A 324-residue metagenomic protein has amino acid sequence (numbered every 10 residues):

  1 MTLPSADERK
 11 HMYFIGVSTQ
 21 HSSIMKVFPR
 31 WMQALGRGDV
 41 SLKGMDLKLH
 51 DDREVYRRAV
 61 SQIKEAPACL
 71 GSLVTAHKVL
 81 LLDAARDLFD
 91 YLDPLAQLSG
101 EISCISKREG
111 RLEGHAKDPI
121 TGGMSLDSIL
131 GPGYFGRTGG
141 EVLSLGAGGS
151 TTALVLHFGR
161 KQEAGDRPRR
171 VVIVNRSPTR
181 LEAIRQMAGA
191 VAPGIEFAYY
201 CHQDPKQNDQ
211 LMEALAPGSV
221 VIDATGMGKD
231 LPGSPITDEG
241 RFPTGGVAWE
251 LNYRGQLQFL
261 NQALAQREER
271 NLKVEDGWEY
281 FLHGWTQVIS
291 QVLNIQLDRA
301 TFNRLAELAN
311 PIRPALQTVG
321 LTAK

Functional and structural regions predicted by a protein language model:
L3-E8, F135-T138, Q162-D166, E213-A216 (+2 more regions): Short, conserved loop/helix-junction motifs that constitute active-site signature segments in enzyme catalytic cores
L3-P132, G255: Phosphate/diphosphate ligand-binding glycine-rich loop within oxidoreductases
G16-S18, E113-P119, L126, L130-A164 (+1 more regions): Glycine-rich adenosine-cofactor-binding loop
L42, R169-V172, G246: Short beta-strand element of Class I
K64, R180, Y200-I236: Rossmann-like NAD(P)-binding element
P94, S103-K107, T225-R304: Rossmann-fold NAD(P)-binding glycine/threonine-rich loop
E163-G194, Y200-Q203: NAD(P)-binding Rossmann-fold cofactor-contacting core
R299-K324: A short, charged, Gly/Pro-tolerant segment at domain boundaries
